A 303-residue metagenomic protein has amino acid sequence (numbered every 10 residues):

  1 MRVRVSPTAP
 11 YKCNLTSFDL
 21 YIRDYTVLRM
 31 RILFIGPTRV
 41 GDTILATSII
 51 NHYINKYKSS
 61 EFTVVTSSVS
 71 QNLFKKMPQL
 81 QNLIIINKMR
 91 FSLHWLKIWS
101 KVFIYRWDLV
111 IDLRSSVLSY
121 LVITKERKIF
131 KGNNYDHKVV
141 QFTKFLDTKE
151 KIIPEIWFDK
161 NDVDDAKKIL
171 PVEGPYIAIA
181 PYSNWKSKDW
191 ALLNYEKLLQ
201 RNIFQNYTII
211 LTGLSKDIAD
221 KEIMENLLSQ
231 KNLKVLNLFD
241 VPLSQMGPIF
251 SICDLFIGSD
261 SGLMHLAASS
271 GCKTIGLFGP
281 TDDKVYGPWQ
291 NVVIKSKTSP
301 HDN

Functional and structural regions predicted by a protein language model:
R2-P10: Extreme N-terminal basic, low-complexity initiation segments that serve as generic localization/processing leaders
V3, S17-N303: Catalytic machinery of carbohydrate-active enzymes, primarily nucleotide-sugar-dependent glycosyltransferases
